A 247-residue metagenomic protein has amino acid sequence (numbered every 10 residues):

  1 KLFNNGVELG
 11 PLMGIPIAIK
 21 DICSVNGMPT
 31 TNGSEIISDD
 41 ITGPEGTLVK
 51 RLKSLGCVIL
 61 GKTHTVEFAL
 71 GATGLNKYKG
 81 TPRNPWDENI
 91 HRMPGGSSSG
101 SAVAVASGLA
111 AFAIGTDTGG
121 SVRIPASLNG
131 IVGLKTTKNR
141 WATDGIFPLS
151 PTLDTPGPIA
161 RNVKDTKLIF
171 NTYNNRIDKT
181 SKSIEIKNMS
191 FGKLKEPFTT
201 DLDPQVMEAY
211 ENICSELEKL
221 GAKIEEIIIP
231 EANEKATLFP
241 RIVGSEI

Functional and structural regions predicted by a protein language model:
K1-T118, L220: Gly/Ser-rich catalytic/binding loops embedded in alpha/beta enzyme cores
K1-V7, N171-I247: Amidase signature
A18, A160, I242: Short aromatic/basic micro-patch
T30, L70-G74, R123-L128, G145-I146 (+2 more regions): Short acidic, glycine/serine/threonine-rich loops at helix termini
E35-D40, D154-G157, E196-D203: Flexible, glycine/proline-enriched loop segments at strand-loop-helix junctions that form or flank small-ligand binding
G43, T47, S99, T116 (+4 more regions): Conserved active-site and cofactor/substrate-binding residues in soluble primary-metabolism enzymes
A72-T73, K79-P82, A102-N188, G192-L194: Fold-level recognition of mixed alpha/beta catalytic cores in primary-metabolism enzymes, strongest
